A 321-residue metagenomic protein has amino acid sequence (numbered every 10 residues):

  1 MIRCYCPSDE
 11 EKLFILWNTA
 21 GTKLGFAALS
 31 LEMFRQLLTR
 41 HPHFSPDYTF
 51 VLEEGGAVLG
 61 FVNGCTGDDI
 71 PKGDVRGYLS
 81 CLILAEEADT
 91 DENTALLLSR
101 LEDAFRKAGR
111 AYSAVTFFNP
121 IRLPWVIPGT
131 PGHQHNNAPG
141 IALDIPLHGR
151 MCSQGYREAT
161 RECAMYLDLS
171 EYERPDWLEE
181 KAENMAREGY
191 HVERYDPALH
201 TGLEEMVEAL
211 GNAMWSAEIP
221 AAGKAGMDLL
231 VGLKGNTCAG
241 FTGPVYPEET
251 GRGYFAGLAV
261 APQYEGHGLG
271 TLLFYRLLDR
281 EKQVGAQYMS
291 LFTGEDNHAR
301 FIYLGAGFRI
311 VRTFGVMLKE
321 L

Functional and structural regions predicted by a protein language model:
M1-Q36, V51, E162, W177-M214: Short amphipathic alpha-helix that is part of the acyltransferase structural core
N18-T49, E54, V62-K72, L210-P262: A conserved beta-strand-loop-helix scaffold within acyl/acetyltransferase catalytic domains
G60, T160-C163, G240, R312: A structural microfeature
L79-E92, F117-R122, L258-G266: A short, internal acetyl-CoA/4′-phosphopantetheine-binding micro-motif in the GNAT/acyltransferase core
D89-R106, V260, G266-D279, Q283 (+1 more regions): Conserved acetyl-CoA-binding loop-helix of GNAT-fold acetyltransferases
T90-A186, G315-K319: Acyl-donor-binding surface of acyltransferase catalytic domains
S113-T116, F255, M289-T293: Conserved hydrophobic beta-strand within the GNAT/NAT acetyltransferase core sheet that lines the active-site cleft
M151, Y303-L304, F308: Conserved active-site tyrosine of GNAT-family acetyltransferases
